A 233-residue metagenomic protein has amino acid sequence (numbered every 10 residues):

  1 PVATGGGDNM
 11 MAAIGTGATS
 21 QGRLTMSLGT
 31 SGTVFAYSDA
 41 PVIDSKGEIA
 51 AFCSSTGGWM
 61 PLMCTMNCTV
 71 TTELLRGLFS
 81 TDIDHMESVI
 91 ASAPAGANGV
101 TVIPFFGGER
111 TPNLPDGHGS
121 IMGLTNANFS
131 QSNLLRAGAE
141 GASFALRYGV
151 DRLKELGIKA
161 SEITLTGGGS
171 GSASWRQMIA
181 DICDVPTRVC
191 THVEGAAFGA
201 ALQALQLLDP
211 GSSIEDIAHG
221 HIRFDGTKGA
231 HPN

Functional and structural regions predicted by a protein language model:
V2: Nucleotide/phosphate-binding catalytic cleft detector across ATP-hydrolyzing and phosphate-transferring enzymes
G6-R23: Conserved phosphate-binding catalytic cores of ATP/NTP-utilizing and phosphoryl-transfer enzymes
M11-I14, G32-A36, V102: Short beta-strand scaffold segments in enzyme catalytic cores
S20, G32-V34, G171: Glycine-rich nucleotide phosphate-binding loop and flanking beta-alpha elements of Rossmann-like dinucleotide-binding
G22-L24, N98-G99: A generic secondary-structure signal marking the coil-to-beta-strand transition
L24-M26, T164: Conserved beta-strand elements of the Class I
A36-E48, C53-N233: Glycine/Thr-rich phosphate-binding loops that ligate phosphate moieties of nucleotide and other phosphorylated ligands
